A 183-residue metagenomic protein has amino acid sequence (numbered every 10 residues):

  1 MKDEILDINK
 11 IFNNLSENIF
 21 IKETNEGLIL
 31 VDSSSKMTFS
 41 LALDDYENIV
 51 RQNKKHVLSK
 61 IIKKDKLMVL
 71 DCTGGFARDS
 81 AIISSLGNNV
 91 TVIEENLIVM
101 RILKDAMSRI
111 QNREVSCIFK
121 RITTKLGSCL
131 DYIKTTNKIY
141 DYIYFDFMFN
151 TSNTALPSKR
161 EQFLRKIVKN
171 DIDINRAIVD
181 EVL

Functional and structural regions predicted by a protein language model:
M1-V69, A77, S85: S-adenosyl-L-methionine
K2-I5, D141, L156, L183: Class I S-adenosyl-L-methionine
M68-I102: Basic (Lys/Arg-enriched) interaction patch that binds polyanionic ligands
V69-I82, Y140-S158: Conserved proline-anchored active-site loop of SAM-dependent methyltransferases that bridges a beta-strand
S84-L86, D105-S108, I139-Y140, P157-R160: Short, glycine/charged-enriched secondary-structure capping and boundary segments
I93-Y142: S-adenosyl-L-methionine
S128-Y132, N170-L183: A short, acidic, amphipathic alpha-helical segment used as a generic capping/interface helix at domain edges
F147-I178: Mobile active-site "lid"/loop adjacent to the S-adenosyl-L-methionine
